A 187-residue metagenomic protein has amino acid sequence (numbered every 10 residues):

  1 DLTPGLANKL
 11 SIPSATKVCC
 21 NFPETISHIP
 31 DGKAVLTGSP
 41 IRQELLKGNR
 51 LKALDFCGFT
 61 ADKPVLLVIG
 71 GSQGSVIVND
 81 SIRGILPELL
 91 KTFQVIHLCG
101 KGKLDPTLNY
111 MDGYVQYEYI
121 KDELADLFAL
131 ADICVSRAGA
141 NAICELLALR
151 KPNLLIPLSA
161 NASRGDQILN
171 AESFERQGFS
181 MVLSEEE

Functional and structural regions predicted by a protein language model:
D1-L51, F59: Active-site-proximal region of nucleotide-activated glycan assembly enzymes, centered on histidine/acidic-rich loops
P13-S14, D126-L130, A148: Alpha-helix C-terminal capping/helix-to-coil transition sites in glycosyltransferase folds
K17-C19, A34, V95, C134-V135 (+2 more regions): Short, well-ordered beta-strand core segments
H28, E145-A148, R164-Q177: Short acidic/histidine- and often glycine-rich active-site loop of Leloir-type glycosyltransferases that engages
R50-K52, F59-C134, I168-A171, R176-F179 (+1 more regions): Donor-nucleotide binding loops and adjacent catalytic segments primarily of GT-B fold Leloir glycosyltransferases
Y117, A129-C144, K151-P152: Acidic donor-binding loop of glycosyltransferase active sites
S136, P152-R164: Short hydrophobic beta-strand element within catalytic cores of glycosyltransferases and related nucleotide-activated
